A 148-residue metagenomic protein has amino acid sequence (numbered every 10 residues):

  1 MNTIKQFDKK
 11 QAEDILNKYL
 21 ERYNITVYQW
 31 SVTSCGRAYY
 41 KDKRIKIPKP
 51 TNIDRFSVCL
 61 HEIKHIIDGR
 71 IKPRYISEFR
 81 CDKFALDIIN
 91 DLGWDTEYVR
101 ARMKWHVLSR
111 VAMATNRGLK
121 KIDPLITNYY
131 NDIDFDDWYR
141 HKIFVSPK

Functional and structural regions predicted by a protein language model:
M1-Q29, K83, Y139-K148: A metal-dependent hydrolase signature that marks the N-terminal structural subdomain at the beginning of catalytic folds
I4-K5, P50-T51, L92-K148: Long, well-structured alpha-helical subdomains associated with metal-dependent extracellular/ecto-lumenal hydrolases
D14-K49, I53: Catalytic zinc-binding patch centered on the HExxH motif and its immediate surroundings that defines zinc-dependent
I15-Y19, E62, I88-D91: Charge-rich, solvent-exposed alpha-helical interaction surfaces
I25-T33, D68, Y75-E78, D82-F84 (+1 more regions): Hydrophobic or amphipathic, alpha-helical segments that drive membrane association/targeting
K49, R70-P73: A short glycine/serine-rich beta->alpha loop
S57-R70: Active-site recognition of the HExxH zinc-binding catalytic motif
Y75-M103: Post-HExxH zinc-binding segment in Zn-dependent metallohydrolases
